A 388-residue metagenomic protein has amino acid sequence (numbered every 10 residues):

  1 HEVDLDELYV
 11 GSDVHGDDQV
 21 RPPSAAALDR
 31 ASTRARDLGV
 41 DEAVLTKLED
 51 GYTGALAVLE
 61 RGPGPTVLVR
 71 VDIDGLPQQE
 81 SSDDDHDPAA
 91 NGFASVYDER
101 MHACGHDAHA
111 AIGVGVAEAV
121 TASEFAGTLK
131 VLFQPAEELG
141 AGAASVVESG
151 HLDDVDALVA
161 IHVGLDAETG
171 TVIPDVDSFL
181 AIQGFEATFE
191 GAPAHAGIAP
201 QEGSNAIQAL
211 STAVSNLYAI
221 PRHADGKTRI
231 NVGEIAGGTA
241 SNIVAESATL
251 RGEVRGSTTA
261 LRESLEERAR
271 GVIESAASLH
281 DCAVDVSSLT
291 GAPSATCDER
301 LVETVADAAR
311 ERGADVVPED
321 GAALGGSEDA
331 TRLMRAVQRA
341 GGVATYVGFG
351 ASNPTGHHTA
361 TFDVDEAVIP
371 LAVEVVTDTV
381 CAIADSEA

Functional and structural regions predicted by a protein language model:
H1-M101, F125: Acidic/His- and Gly-rich active-site-bordering loop/insert found across diverse amide/peptide-bond hydrolases
G51, R61-P65, A181-I182, I243-A248 (+1 more regions): A short, glycine/Asx- and small/polar-enriched loop/turn that sits immediately N-terminal to a beta-strand
A55, Q78, A94-Y97, M101 (+3 more regions): Histidine/acidic-residue-rich, glycine-tolerant segments that coordinate divalent metal ions
V69, H106, V146, I161-H162 (+6 more regions): Divalent metal-coordination and catalytic microenvironments
V71-G75, S82, G164, L180-I182 (+2 more regions): Short glycine-enriched loops at secondary-structure junctions
A110-V116: DPxDG-like acidic metal-binding loop motif
Q208-A388: Metal-dependent amide/peptide-bond hydrolase catalytic core, centered on the "pita-bread" metallohydrolase fold
